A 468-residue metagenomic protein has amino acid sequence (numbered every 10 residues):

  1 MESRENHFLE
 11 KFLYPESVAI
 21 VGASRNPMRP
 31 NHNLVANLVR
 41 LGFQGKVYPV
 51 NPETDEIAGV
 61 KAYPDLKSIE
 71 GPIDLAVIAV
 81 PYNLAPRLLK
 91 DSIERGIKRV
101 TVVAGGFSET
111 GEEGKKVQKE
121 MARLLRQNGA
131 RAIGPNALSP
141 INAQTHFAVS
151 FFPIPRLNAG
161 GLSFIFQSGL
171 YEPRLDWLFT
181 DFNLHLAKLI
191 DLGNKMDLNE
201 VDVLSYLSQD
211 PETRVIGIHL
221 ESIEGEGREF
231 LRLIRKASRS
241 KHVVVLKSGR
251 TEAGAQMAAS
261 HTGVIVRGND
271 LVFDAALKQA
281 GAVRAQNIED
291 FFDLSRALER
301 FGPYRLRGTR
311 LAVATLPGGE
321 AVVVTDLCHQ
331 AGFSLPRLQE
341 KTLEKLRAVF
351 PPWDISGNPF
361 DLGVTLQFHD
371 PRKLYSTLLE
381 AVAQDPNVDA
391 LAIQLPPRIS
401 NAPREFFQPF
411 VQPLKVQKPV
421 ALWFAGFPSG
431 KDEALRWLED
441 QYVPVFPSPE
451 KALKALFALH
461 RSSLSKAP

Functional and structural regions predicted by a protein language model:
M1-P468: Catalytic-core regions of core metabolic enzymes, especially those transforming organic acids/acyl-group intermediates
